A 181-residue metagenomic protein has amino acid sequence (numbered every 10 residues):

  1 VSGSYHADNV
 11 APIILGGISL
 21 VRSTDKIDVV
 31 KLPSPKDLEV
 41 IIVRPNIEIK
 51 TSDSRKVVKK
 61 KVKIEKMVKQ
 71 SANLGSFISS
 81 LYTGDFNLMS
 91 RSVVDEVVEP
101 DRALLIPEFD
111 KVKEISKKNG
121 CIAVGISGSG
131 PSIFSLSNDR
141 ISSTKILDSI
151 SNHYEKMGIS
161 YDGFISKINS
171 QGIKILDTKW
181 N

Functional and structural regions predicted by a protein language model:
V1-N119, R140-N181: ATP-dependent small-molecule kinase catalytic core of the GHMP/sugar-kinase superfamily and closely related
N9, S127-G130: Short, conserved active-site loops that position catalytic residues or coordinate cofactors/metal ions across diverse
A123-S127, I165: Short beta-strand
G130-S137: Short beta-strand->loop micro-motif that forms the acidic, two-metal-ion catalytic signature in nucleotide-processing
